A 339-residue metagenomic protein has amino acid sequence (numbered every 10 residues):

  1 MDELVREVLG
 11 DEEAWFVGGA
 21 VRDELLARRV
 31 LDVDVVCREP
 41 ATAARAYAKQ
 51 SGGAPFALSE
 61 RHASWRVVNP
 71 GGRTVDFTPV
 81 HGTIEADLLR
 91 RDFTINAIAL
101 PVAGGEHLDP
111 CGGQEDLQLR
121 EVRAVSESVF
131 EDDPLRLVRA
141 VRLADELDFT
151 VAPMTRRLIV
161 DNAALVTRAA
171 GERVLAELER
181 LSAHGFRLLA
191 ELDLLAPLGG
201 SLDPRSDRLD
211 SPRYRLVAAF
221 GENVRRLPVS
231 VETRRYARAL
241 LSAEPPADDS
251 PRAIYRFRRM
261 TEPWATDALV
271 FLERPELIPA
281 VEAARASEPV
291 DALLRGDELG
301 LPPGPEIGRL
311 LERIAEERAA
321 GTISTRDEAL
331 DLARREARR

Functional and structural regions predicted by a protein language model:
M1-R339: Catalytic cores of the polymerase beta-like nucleotidyltransferase superfamily and closely associated nucleotide
